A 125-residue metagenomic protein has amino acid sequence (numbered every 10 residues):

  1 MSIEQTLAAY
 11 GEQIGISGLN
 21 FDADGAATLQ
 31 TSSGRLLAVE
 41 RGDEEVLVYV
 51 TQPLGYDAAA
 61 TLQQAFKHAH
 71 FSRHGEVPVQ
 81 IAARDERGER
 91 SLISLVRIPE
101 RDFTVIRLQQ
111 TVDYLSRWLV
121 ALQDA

Functional and structural regions predicted by a protein language model:
M1-L37, R73-V79, R84: Charge-rich, low-complexity N-terminal segments
E12, K67-H74, D113-D124: Short, intrinsically disordered, mixed-charge
A23, G42, E86-G88: Structural motif
A26-A27, V46, R90-L92: Hydrophobic residues embedded in beta-strands of well-ordered beta-sheets
T31, V50-Q52, V96-E100: Short beta-strand-to-loop capping motifs
L37-L54: A short acidic-to-branched-hydrophobic micro-motif
Y49-G88: Short, internal acidic amphipathic alpha-helical interface segments that mediate docking to partner proteins
Q80-R84, G88-D113, R117-A125: Well-ordered alpha/beta subsegment
